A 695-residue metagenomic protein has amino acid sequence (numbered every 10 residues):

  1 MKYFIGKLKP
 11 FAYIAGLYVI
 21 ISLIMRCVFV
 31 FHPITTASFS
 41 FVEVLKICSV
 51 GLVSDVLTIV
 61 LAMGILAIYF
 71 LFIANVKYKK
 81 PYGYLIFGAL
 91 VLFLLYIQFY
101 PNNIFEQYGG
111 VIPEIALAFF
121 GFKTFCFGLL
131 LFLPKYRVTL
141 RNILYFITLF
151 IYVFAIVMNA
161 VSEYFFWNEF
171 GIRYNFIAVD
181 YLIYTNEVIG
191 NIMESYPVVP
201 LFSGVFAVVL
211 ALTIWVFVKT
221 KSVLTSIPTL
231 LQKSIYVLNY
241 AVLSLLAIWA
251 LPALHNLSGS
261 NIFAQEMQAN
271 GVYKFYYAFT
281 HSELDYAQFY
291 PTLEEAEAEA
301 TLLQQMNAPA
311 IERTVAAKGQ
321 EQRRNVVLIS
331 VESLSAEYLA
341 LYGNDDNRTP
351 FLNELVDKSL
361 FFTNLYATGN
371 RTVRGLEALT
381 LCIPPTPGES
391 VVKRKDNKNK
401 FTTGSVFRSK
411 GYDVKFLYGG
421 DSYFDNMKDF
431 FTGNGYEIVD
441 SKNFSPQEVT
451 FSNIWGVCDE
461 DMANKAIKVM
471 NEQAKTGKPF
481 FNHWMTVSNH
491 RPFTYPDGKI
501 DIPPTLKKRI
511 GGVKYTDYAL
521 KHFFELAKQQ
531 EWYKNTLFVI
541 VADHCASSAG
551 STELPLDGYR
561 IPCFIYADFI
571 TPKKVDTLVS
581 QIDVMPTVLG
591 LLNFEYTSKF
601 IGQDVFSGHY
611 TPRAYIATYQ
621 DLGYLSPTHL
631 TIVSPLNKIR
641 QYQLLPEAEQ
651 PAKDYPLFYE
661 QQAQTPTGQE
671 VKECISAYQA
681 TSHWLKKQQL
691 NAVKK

Functional and structural regions predicted by a protein language model:
M1-K9, L224-I227, A474, W684-K695: Short, Lys/Arg-enriched, disordered terminal segments
K2-D285: Transmembrane and membrane-interface helices of multi-pass, inner-membrane envelope-modifying transferases
I20-L23, V44, C48, V153 (+14 more regions): Alpha-helical structural motif
V30, T58, E194, A278-D285 (+7 more regions): A structural signal for alpha-helix termini and helix-coil/disorder junctions
G51, D55, N191, W215 (+8 more regions): Residues that form generic nucleotide/phosphate-binding pockets
V56, Y164, S195-Y196, S333 (+3 more regions): Conformational gate/switch positions in structured elements
I104-I115, L131-R137, T571-K695: Membrane-interface soluble catalytic domains
W249-G602, S607-A614, T618-Q620, H629: Soluble catalytic regions of membrane-associated enzymes that act on cell-envelope and secretory-pathway components
